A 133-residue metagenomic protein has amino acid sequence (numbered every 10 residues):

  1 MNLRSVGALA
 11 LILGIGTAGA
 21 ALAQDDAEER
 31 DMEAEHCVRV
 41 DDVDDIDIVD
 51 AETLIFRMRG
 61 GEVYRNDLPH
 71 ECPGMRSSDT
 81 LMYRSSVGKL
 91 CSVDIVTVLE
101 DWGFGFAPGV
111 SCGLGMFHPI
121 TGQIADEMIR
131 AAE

Functional and structural regions predicted by a protein language model:
M1-S5: Positively charged n-region of N-terminal signal peptides that target proteins for export
G7, E29-R30, E35-V38, F104 (+1 more regions): Short, functionally important structural connectors and interaction interfaces within domains
G7-T17: Bacterial N-terminal signal peptides
T17-A23: Sec/Tat signal peptide C-region and signal peptidase I cleavage site
A23-S78: N-terminal secretory signal peptides
H70-E133: Helix-rich interaction surfaces within compact, conserved domain-sized segments that mediate assembly or partner
